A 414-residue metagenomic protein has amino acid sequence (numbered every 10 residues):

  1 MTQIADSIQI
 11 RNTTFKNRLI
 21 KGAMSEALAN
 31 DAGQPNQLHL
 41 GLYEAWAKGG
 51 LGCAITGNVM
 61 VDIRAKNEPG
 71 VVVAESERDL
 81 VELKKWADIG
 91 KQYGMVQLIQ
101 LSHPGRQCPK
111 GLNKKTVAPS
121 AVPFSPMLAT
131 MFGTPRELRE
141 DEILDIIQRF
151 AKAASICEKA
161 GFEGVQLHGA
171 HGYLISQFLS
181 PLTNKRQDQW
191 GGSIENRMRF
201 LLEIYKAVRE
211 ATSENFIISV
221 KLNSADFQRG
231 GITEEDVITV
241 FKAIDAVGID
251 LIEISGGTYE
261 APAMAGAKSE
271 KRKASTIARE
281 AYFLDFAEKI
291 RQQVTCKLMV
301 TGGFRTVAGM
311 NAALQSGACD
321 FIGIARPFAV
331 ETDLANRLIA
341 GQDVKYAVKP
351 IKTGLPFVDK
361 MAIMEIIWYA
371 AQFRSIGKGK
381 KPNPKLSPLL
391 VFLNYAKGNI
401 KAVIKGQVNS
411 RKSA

Functional and structural regions predicted by a protein language model:
M1-A414: Flavin-dependent oxidoreductase catalytic cores
